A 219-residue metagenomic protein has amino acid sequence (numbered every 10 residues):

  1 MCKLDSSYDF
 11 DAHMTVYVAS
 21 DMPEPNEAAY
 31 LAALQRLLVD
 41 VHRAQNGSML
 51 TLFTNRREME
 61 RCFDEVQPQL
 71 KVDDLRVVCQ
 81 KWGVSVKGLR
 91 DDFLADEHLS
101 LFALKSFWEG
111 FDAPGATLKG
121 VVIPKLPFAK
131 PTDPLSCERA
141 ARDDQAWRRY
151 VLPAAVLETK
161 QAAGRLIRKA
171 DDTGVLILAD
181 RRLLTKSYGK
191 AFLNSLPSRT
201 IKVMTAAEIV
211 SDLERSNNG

Functional and structural regions predicted by a protein language model:
M1-G219: ASCE RecA-like P-loop NTPase motor cores that couple ATP hydrolysis to mechanical translocation on nucleic acids
